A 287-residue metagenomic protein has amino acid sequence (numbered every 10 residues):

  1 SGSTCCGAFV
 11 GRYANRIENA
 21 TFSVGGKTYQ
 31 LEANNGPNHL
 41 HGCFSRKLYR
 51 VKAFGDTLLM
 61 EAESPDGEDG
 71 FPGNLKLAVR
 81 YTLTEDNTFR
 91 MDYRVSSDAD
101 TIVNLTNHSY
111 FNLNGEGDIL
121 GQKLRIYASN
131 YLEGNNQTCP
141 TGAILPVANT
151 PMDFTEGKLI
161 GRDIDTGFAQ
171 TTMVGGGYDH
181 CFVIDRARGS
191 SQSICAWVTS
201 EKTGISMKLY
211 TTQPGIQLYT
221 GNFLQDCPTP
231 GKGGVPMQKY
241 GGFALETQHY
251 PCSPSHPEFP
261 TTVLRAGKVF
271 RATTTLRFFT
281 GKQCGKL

Functional and structural regions predicted by a protein language model:
S1-L287: An exposed, glycine/acidic-rich loop-and-rim segment of catalytic or binding clefts
